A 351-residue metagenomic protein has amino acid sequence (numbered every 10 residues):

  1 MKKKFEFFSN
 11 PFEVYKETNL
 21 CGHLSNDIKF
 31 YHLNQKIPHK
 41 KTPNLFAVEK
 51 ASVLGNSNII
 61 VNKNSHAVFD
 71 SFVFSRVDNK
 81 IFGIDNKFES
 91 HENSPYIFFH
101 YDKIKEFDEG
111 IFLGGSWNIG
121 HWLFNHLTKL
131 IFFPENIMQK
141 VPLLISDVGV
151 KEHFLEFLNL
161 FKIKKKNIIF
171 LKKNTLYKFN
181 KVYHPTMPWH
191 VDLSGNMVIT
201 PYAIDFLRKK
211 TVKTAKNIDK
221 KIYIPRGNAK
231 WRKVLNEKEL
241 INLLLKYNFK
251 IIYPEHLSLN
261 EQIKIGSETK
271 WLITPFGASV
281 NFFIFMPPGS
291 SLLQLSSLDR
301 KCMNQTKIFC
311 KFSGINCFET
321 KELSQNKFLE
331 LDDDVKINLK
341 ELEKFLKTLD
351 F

Functional and structural regions predicted by a protein language model:
M1-F351: The feature primarily captures lumenal catalytic ectodomains of type II secretory-pathway glycosyltransferases
